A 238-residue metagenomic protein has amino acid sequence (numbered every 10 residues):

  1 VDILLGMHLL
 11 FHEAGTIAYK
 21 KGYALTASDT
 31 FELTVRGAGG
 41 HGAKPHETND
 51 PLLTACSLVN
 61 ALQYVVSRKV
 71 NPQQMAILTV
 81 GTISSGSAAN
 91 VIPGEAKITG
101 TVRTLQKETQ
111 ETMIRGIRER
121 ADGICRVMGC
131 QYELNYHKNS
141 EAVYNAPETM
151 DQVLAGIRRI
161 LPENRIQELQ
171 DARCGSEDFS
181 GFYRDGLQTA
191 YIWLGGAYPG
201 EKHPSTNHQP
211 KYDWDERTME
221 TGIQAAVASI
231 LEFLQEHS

Functional and structural regions predicted by a protein language model:
V1-T82, G86-P93, S176-E177: Histidine/acidic-residue-rich, glycine-tolerant segments that coordinate divalent metal ions
L53-S238: Metal-dependent amide/peptide-bond hydrolase catalytic core, centered on the "pita-bread" metallohydrolase fold
